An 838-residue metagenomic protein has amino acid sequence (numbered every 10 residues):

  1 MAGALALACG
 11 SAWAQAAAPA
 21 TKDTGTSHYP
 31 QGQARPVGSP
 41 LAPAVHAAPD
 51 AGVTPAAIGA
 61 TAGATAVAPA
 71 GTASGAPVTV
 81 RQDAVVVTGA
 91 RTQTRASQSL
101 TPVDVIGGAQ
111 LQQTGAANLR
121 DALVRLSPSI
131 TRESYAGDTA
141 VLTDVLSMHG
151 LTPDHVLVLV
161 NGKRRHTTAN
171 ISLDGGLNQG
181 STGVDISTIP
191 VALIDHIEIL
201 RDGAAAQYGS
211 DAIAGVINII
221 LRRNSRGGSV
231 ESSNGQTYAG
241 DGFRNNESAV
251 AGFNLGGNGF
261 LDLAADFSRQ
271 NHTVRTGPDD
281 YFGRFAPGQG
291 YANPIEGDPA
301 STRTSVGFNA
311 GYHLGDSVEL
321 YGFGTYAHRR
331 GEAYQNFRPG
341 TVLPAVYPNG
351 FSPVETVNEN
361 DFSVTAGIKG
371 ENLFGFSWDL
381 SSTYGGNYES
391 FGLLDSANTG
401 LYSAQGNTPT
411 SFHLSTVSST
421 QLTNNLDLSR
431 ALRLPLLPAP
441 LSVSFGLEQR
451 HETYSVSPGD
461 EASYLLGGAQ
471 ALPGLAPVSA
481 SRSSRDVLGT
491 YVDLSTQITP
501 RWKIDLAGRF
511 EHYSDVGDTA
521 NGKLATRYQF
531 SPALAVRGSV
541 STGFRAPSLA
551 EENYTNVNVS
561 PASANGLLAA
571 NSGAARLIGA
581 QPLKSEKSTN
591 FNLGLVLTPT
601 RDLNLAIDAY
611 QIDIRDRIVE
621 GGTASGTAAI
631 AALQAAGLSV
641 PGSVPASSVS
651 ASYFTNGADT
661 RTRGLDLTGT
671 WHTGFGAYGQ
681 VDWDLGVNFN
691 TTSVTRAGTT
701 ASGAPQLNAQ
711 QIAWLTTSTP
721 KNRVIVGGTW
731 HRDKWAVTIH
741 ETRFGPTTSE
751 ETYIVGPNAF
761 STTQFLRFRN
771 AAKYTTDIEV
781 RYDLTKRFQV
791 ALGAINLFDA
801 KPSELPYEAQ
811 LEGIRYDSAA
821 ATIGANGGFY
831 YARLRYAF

Functional and structural regions predicted by a protein language model:
H28, G32-A73, V80-T114, A140 (+2 more regions): N-terminal periplasmic "start-of-domain" segments of outer-membrane beta-barrel proteins
H46, P55, A73, T92-R95 (+2 more regions): Extracytoplasmic beta-strand/coil segments of soluble accessory domains associated with Gram-negative outer-membrane
L119-L126, D144-S147, L159, D185-S187 (+3 more regions): N-terminal periplasmic accessory domains that precede and gate Gram-negative outer-membrane beta-barrel machines
K163-R201, A249: Short acidic/polar hinge/loop motifs at secondary-structure boundaries that mediate gating or recognition
R226-S229, A239-Q335, G340-T341, A345-N349 (+4 more regions): Transmembrane beta-barrel wall of Gram-negative outer-membrane proteins
F351-T365, L373, Y384, D395-K503 (+2 more regions): Outer-membrane beta-barrel transmembrane domain signature of Gram-negative proteins, especially the mid-to-C-terminal
F445, N604, Y610-R615, V619-Y753: Gram-negative outer-membrane beta-barrel transporters
T691, E741-V755, R781-F838: C-terminal beta-signal and adjacent terminal beta-strands/loops of Gram-negative outer-membrane beta-barrel proteins
